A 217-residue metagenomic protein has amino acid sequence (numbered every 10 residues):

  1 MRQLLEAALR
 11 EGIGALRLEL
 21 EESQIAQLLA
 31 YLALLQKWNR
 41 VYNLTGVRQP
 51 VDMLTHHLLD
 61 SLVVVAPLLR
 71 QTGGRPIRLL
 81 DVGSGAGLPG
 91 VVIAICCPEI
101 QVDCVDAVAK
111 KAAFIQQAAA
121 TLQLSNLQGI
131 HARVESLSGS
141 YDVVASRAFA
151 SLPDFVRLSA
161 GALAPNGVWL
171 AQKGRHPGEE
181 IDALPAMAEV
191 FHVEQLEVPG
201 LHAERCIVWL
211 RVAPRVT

Functional and structural regions predicted by a protein language model:
M1-G74, L80, K110-K111, Q117-L127: Class I SAM-dependent transferase core
L35, I93, Q172-K173, L210: Residue-level signal for inorganic ion chemistry
L59-S146, V156-R157: Conserved SAM/SAH cofactor-binding pocket of Class I
C97, L163-P165: Helix-to-beta-strand junctions that scaffold the AdoMet/dcAdoMet cofactor pocket in Class I SAM-dependent enzymes
I100, R175-T217: Active-site capping/gating segments
Q101, N126-Q128, V168, E189-H192: Conserved beta-strand segments of alpha/beta enzyme cores
V134, F149, V198: Hydrophobic pocket-lining residues within nucleotide cofactor-binding pockets
N166-H176: Conserved beta-strand signature within the Rossmann-like core of class I S-adenosyl-L-methionine
